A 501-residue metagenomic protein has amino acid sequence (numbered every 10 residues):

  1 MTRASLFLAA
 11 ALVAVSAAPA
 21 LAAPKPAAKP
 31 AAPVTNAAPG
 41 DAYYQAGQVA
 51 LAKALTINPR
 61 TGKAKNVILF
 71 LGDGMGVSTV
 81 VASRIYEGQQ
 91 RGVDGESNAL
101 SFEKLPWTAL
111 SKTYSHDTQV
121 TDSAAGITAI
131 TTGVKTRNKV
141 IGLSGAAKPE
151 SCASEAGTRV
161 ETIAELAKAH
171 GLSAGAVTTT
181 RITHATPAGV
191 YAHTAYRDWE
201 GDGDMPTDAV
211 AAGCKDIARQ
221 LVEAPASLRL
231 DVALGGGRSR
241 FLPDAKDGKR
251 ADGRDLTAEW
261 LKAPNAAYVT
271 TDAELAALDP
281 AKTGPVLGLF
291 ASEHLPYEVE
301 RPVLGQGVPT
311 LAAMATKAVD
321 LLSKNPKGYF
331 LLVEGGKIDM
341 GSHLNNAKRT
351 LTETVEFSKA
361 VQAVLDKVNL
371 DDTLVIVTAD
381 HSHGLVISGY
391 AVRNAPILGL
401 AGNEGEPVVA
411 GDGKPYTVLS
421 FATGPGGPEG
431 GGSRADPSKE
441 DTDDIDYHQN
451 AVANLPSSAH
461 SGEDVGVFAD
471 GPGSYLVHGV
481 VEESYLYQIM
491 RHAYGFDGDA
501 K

Functional and structural regions predicted by a protein language model:
M1-L21: Gram-negative bacterial Sec-dependent N-terminal signal peptides
A11, V34-Q48, R60-K65, M75-V81 (+2 more regions): A post-motif C-terminal structural segment
A22-K29: Cleaved targeting-peptide boundary
L51-K53: Conserved RecA-like ASCE ATPase "motif II neighborhood" in helicase/translocase motors
L69-F70, A176, V377: Structural beta-sheet core signal
K135-R137, G142: Acidic/Gly/His-enriched mid-domain segments of enzyme catalytic cores or analogous surface patches that mediate
G142-G157: His/Cys-centered metal/cofactor-coordination and adjacent catalytic loops
R159, A164-E165, A169-A188, G498-K501: Glycine-rich phosphate/pyrophosphate-binding loops and their adjacent beta-strand/loop elements at enzyme active sites
